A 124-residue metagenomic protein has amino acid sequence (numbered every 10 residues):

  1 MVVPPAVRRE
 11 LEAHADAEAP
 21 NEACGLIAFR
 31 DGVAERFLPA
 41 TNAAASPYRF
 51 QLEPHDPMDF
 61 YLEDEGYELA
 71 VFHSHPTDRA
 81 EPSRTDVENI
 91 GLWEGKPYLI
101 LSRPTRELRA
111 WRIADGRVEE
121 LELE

Functional and structural regions predicted by a protein language model:
M1-E68, T77-E124: Conserved beta-strand-loop surface patch within small alpha/beta domains used for substrate/adaptor or ligand engagement
S74: Conserved residues at the C-terminal ends of beta-strands
